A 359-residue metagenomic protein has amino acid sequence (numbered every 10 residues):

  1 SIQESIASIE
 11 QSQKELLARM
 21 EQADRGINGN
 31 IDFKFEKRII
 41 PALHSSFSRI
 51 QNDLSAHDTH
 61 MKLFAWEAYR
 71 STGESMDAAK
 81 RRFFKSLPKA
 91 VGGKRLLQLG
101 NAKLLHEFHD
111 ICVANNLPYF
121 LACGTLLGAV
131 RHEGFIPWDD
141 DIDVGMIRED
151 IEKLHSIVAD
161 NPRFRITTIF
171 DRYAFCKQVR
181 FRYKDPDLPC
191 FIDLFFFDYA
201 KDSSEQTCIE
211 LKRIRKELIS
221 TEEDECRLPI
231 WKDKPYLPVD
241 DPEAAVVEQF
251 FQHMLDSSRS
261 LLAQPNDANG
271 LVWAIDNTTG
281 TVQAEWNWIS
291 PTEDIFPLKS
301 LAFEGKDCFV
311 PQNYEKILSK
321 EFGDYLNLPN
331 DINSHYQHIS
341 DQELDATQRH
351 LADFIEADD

Functional and structural regions predicted by a protein language model:
S1-D24, N28, I40, H44-F47 (+3 more regions): Long amphipathic alpha-helical coiled-coil
I2-I6, E10-Q13, L17, D24 (+4 more regions): Long, positively charged, glycine-interspersed low-complexity recognition regions
I40-S48, N52-L121: Helical scaffold of the NTase/Pol beta-like nucleotidyltransferase catalytic core
A90-V113, V158-R213, S220, D224-G323 (+1 more regions): Conserved catalytic core of two-metal-ion nucleotidyltransferases
H109-I142: Active-site nucleotide-donor binding segment shared across nucleotidyl transfer reactions
P118-Y119, D143, S300, D307: Beta-sheet entry/capping signal
L127, E152, A200-D202: Surface-exposed, flexible loop/turn segments at secondary-structure boundaries
H132-L154, G305: Catalytic metal-binding acidic patch
